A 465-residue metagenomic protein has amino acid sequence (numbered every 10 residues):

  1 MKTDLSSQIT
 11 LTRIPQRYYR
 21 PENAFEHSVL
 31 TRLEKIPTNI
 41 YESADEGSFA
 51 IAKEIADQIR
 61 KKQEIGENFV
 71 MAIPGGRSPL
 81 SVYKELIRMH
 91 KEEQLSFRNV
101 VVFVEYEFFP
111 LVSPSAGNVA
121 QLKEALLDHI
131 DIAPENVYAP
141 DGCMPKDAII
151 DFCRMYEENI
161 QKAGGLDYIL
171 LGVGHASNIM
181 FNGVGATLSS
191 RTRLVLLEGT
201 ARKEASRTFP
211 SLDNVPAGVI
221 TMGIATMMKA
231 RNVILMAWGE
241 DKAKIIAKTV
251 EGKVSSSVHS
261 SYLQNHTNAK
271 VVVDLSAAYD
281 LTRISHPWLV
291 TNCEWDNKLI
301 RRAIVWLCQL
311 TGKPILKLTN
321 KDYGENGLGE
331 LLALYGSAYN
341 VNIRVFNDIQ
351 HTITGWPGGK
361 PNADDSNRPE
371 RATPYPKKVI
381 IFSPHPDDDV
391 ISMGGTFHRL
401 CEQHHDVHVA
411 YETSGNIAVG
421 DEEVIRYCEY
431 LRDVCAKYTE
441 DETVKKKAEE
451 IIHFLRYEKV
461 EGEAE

Functional and structural regions predicted by a protein language model:
K2-T12, F25, R231-L332: ATP/nucleoside-binding phosphotransfer catalytic cores, i.e., glycine-rich phosphate-binding loops
K2-V70, D364-R368, T373: N-terminal glycine-/serine-/threonine-rich phosphate-binding loop
E22-K35, L95-Y168: Ligand-binding beta-strand-loop-alpha-helix segment within the catalytic cores of soluble metabolic enzymes
K61, I65-E92: Glycine-rich N-terminal segment of FAD-binding domains in flavoprotein oxidoreductases, spanning the beta-loop-helix
I73-S78, L171-H175, W238: Glycine-rich beta-strand-to-loop/alpha-helix junction loops that act as flexible
N99-E107, A237, K270-L275, H408-E412: Short internal beta-strands
S177-I224: Class I SAM-dependent methyltransferase SAM-binding "motif I" and its flanking Rossmann-like core
G327-E465: Active-site rim/loop-helix segments in enzyme catalytic domains that contact anionic ligands
